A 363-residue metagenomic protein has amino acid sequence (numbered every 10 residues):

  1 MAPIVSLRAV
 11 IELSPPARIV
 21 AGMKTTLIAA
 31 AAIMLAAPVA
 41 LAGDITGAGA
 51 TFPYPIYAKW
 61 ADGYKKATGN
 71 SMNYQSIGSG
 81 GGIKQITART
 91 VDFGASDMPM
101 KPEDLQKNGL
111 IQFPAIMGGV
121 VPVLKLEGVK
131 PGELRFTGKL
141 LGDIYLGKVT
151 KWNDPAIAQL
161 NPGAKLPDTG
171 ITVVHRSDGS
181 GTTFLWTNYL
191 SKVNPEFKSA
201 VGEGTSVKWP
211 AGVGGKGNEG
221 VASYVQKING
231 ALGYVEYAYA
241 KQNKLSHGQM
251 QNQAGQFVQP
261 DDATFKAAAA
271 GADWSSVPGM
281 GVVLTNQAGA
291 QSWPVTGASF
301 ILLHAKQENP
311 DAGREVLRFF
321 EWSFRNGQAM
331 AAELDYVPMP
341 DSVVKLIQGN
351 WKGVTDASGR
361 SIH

Functional and structural regions predicted by a protein language model:
M1-I4, E12, G49: Intrinsically disordered, low-complexity segments
A2, A21-T26: Positively charged n-region of N-terminal signal peptides that target proteins for export
S6, L27-I28: Generic early N-terminus positional signal peaking at residue ~5-7
S6, V10-E12, R18-I19: Short, positively charged and aromatic/hydrophobic N-terminal segments
R18, P38-A42: Sec/Tat signal peptide C-region and signal peptidase I cleavage site
I28-A37: Bacterial N-terminal signal peptides
A42-H363: Flexible loop/hinge segments at secondary-structure junctions
